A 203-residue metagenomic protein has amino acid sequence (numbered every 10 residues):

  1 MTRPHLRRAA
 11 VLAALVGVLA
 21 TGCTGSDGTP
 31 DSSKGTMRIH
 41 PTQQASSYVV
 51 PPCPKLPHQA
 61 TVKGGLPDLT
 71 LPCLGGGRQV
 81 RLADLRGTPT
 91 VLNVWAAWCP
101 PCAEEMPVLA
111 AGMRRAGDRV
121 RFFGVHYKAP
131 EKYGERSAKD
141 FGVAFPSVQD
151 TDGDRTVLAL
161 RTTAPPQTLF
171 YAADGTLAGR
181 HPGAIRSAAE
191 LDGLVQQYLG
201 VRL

Functional and structural regions predicted by a protein language model:
M1-P72, L203: N-terminal targeting signals for export/organelle localization
T61-K63, D68-T90: A short beta-strand-turn-helix
G64-L66, L85-G87, G117, G142 (+1 more regions): Extracytoplasmic
V80-A103, L109, F122: Short active-site neighborhood of thiol/selenol oxidoreductases, capturing the structured segment around
V94-A96, V125-K128, D150-T151, H181-G183: Active-site-proximal beta-strand/loop segments in catalytic clefts of secreted hydrolases
A103-F141, T151-L158: Structural microenvironment flanking redox-active thiols in thiol-disulfide oxidoreductases
R136-A144, T151-L203: Thiol/disulfide oxidoreductase modules built on the thioredoxin-like
